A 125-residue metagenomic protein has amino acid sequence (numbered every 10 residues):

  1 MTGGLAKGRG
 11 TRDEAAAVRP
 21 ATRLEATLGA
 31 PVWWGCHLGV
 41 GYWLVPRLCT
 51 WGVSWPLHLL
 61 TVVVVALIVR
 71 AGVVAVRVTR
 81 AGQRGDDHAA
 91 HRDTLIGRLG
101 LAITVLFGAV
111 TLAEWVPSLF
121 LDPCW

Functional and structural regions predicted by a protein language model:
T2-H58: Membrane-associated alpha-helix detector
A26, A30-W33, L57-L67, G100-V110: Hydrophobic alpha-helical transmembrane segments of polytopic
G41, A71, A75-V78, E114-S118: Structural signal for membrane-spanning alpha-helices in multi-pass inner-membrane proteins, emphasizing helix cores
W43, R47, W51, T79-Q83 (+2 more regions): Membrane-interface elements of multi-pass transporters and channels
C49-G82: Short alpha-helical packing/oligomerization segments
R80-T94: Amphipathic, cytosolic membrane-interfacial segments at TM-TM junctions
V110-W125: Juxtamembrane boundary at the C-terminal end of a transmembrane helix
